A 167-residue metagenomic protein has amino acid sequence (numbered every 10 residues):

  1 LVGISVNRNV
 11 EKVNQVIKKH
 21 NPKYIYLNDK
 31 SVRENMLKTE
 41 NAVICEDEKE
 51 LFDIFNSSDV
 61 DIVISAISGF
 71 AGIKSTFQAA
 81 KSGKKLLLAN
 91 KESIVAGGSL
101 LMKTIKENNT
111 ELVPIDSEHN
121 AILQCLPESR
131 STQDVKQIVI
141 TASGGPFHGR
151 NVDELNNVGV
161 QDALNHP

Functional and structural regions predicted by a protein language model:
L1-F70: N-terminal glycine-/serine-/threonine-rich beta1-alpha1-beta2 phosphate-ribose binding loop of Rossmann-like
S5, A66, A89, I115-D116 (+1 more regions): Short beta-strand segments
N28-D29, A89-K91: Short beta->alpha connector loops at strand-helix junctions that form conserved, small/polar/Pro-enriched
V32-E34, S93-G97, H119-A121, P146-F147: Short gly/pro/ser/thr-enriched loop/turn and capping motifs at secondary-structure boundaries
M36, G69-S82, K91-E111: Rossmann-fold NAD(P)-binding glycine/threonine-rich loop
K85-L86: A short hydrophobic/small-residue beta-strand
L100-P114, L126-Q137: Basic phosphate/pyrophosphate-binding loop/patch that engages nucleotide-derived ligands
H119-P167: Conserved anion/nucleotide-ligand pocket segment
